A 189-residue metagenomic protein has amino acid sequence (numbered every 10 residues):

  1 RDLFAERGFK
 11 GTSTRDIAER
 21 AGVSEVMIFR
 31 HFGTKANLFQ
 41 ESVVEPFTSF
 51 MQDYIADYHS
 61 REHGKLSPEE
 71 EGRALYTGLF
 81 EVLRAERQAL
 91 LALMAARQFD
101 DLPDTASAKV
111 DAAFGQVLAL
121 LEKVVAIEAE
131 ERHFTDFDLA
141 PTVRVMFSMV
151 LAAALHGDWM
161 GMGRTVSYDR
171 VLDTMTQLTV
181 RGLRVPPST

Functional and structural regions predicted by a protein language model:
D2-L3, A74: Pre-recognition alpha-helix immediately N-terminal to the DNA-recognition helix within helix-turn-helix or winged-helix
L3-N37, E41: Helix-turn-helix
V44-F50, I55: Short, basic, alpha-helical segments at the C-terminal edge of helix-turn-helix-like DNA-binding modules
Y54-H59, L83-D104, A153-W159: Amphipathic alpha-helical segments used for helix-helix packing
I55-E86, V143-M146, L172: Hydrophobic alpha-helical connector segments
E81, A85, A92, P103-E131 (+2 more regions): Amphipathic alpha-helical packing segments from all-alpha helical-bundle domains
E122, T135-G157, S167-R181: Hydrophobic alpha-helical segments that form the core of small-molecule binding pockets and/or dimer interfaces
G182-T189: C-terminal effector-binding regulatory domain of bacterial HTH transcription factors
